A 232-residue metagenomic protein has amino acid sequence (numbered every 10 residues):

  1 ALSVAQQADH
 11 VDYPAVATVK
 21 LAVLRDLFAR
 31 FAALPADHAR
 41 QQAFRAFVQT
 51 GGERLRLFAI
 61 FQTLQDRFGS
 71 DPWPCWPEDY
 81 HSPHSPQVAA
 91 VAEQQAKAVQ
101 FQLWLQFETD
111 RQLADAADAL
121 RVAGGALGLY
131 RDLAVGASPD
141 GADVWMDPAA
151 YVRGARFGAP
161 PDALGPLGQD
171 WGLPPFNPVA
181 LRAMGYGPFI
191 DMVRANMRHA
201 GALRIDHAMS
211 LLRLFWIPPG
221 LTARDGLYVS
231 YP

Functional and structural regions predicted by a protein language model:
A1-D110, G136-P232: Alpha-amylase-like alpha-glycosidases and glucanotransferases acting on alpha-linked glucans and related
Q102-A137: Conserved, well-ordered alpha-helix/loop/beta-strand core segments that scaffold catalytic motifs
